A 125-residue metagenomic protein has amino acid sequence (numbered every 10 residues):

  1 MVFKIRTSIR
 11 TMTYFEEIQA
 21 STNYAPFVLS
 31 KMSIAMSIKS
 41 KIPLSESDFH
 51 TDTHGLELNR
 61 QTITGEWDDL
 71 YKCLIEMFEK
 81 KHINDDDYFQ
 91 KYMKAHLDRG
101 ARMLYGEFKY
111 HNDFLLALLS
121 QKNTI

Functional and structural regions predicted by a protein language model:
M1, S8-V28, M32, E57 (+1 more regions): Surface-exposed, Lys/Arg-rich phosphate-binding patches that contact polyanionic backbones
R6, T62-E66, N84, Y88 (+1 more regions): Alpha-helix boundary/N-cap detector
I18-S21, M77, K81: Alpha-helix C-capping/helix-to-loop hinge sites
F27, K31, D68, K91-K94: Non-catalytic, well-ordered alpha-helical scaffold segments
S33-S37: Buried hydrophobic packing segments
K39-K80: Short, positively charged interaction helices/loops
E79-I125: Low-complexity intrinsically disordered segments
